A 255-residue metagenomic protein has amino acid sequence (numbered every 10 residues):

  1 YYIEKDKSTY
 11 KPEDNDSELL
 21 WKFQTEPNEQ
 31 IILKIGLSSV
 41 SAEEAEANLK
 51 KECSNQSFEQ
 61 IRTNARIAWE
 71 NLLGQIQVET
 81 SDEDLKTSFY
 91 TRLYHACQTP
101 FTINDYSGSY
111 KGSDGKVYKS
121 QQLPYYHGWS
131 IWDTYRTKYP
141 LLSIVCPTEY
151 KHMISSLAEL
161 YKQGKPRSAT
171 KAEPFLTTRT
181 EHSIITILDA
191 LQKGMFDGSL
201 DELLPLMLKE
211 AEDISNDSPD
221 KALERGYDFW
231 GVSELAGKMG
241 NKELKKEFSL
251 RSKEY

Functional and structural regions predicted by a protein language model:
Y1-Y126, E159, P166-R167: Acidic/polar, glycine-enriched structural segments that form the non-catalytic walls/loops of the carbohydrate-binding
V78, L123-H127, V232-E243: General secondary-structure propensity
T91, H95-Q98, T186, R251-Y255: Alpha-helical scaffold segments in carbohydrate-active enzymes
H127-A236, S249: Aromatic-rich carbohydrate-recognition surfaces in CAZymes
Y227, M239-Y255: Catalytic cores of carbohydrate-active enzymes
